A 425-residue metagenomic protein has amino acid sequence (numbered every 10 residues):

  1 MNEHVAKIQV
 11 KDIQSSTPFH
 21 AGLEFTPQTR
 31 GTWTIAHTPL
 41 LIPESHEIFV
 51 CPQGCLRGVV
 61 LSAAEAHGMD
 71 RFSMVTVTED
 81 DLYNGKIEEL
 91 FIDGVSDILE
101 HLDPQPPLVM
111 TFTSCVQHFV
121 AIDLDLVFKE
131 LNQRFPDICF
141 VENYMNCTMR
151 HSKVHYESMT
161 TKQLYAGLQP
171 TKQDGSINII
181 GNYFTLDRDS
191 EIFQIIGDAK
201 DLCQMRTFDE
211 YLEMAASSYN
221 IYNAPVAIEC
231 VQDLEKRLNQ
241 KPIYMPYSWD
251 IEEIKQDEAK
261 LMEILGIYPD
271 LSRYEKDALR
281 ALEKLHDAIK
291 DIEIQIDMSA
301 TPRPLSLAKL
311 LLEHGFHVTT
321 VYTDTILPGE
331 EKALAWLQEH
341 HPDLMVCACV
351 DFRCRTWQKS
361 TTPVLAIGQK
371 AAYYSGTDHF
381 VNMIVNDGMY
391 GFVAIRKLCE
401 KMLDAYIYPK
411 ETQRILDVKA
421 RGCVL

Functional and structural regions predicted by a protein language model:
M1-L425: An N-terminal assembly and electron-transfer interface module characteristic of large anaerobic redox and radical
